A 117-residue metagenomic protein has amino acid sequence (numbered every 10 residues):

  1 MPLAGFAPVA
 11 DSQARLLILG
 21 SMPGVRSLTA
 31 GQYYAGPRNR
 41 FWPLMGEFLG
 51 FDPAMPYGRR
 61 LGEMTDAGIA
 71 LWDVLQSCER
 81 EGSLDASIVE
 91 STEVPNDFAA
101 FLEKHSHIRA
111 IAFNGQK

Functional and structural regions predicted by a protein language model:
M1-K117: A polyanion-binding, active-site-adjacent surface
